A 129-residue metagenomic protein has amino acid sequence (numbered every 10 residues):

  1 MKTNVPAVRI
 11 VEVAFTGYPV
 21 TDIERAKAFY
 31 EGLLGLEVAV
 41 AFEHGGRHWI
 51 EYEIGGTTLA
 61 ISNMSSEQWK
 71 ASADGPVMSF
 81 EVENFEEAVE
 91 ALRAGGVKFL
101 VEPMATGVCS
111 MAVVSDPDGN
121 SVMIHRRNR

Functional and structural regions predicted by a protein language model:
M1-F15, E37-E83, E87-P117, R126-R129: Vicinal oxygen chelate
V20-I23, H44: Conserved beta-strand-loop-alpha-helix junction that forms the acyl-donor binding cleft
E24-R25, E87: Alpha-helical macromolecular-interaction surfaces
A26-E31, L92, G119: Conserved active-site tyrosine of GNAT-family acetyltransferases
